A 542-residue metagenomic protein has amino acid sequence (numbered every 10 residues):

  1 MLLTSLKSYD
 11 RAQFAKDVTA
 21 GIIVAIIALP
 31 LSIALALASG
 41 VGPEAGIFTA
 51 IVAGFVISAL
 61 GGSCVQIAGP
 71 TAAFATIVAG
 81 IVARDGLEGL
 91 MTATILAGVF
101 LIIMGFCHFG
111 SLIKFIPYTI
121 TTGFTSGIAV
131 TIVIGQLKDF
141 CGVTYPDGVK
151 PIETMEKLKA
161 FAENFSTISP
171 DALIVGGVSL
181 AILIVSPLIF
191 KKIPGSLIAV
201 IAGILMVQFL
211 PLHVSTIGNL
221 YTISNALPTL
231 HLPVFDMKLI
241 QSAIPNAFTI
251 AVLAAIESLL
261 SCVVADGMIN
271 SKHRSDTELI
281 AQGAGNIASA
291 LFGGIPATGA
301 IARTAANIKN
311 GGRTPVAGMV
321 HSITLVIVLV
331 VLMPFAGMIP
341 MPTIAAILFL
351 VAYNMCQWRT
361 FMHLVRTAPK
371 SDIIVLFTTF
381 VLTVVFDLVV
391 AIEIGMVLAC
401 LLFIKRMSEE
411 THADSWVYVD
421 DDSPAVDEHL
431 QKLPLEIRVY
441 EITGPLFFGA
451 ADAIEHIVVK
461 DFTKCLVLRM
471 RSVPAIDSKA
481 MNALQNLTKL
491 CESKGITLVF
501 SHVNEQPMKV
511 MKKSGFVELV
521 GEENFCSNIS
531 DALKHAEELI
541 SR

Functional and structural regions predicted by a protein language model:
M1-Y418, F462, A483: Transmembrane helical cores of multi-pass ion-transport proteins
A68, F500-S501, C526: Active-site-adjacent beta-strand anchor residues
N225, G444, N528: Active-site donor-binding loop signature of nucleotide-sugar glycosyltransferases
A284, L325, K509, N528-I529: Short secondary-structure boundary/hinge segments and terminal tails
N354-L519, E537-R542: The feature marks cytosolic C-terminal regulatory regions of anion transporters and related permeases
L519-H535: Short acidic-hydrophobic, aromatic-tinged amphipathic segments that line or gate anion-handling sites
